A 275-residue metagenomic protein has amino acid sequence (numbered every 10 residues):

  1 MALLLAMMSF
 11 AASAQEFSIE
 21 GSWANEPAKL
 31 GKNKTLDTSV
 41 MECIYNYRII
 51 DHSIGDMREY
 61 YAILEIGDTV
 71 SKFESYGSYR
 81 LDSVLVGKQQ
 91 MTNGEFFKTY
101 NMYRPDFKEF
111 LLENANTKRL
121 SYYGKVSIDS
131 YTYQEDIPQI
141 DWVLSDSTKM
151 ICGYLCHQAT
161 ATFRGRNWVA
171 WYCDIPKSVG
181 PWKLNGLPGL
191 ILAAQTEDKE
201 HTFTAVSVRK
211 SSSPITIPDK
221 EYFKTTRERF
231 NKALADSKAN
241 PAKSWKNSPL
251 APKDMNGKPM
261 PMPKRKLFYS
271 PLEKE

Functional and structural regions predicted by a protein language model:
M1-W23: Bacterial Sec-dependent N-terminal signal peptides
E16-E275: Extended soluble regions of mature proteins
